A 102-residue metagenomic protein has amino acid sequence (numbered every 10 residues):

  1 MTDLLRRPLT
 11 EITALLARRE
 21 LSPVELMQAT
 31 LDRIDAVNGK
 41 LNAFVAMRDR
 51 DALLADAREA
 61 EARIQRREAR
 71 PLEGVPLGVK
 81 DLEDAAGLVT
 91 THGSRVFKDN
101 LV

Functional and structural regions predicted by a protein language model:
M1-A55: An N-terminal boundary/leader segment
R6, R63-Q65, E83: Hydrophobic transmembrane alpha-helix bundles
A36-L41, R67, D84-T90: Secretory-pathway/luminal and periplasmic proteins that interact with or process carbohydrate-rich
R48-D49, R70, G93-S94: Alpha-helix initiation/capping motif
D56-E61, D84: Glycine-rich loop at the start of a catalytic domain that most often binds anionic cofactors/ligands
A60-P76: Immediate post-signal peptide segment of exported/extracytoplasmic ligand-binding proteins
E73-V102: Enzymes and membrane/adaptor proteins characterized by extended Gly/Ser/Thr/Asp/Glu-rich, aromatic-dotted
